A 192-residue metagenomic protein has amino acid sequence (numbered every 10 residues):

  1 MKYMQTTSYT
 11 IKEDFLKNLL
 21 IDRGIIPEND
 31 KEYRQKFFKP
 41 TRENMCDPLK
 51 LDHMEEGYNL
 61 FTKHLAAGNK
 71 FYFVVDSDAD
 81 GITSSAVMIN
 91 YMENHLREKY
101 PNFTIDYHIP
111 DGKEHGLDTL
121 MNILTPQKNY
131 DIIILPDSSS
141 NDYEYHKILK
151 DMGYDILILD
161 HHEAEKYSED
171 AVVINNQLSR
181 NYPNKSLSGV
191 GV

Functional and structural regions predicted by a protein language model:
M1-V192: Replace "Mg2+/Mn2+-dependent" with "divalent metal-dependent
